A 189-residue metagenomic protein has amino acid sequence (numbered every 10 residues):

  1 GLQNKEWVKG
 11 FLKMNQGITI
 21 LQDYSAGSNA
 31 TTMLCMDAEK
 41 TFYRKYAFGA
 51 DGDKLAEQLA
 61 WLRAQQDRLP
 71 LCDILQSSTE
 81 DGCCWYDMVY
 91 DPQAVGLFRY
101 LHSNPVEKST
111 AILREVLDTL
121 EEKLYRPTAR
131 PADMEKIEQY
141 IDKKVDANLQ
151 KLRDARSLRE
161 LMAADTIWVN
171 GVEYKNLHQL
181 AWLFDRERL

Functional and structural regions predicted by a protein language model:
G1-D23: Juxta-kinase regulatory segment immediately upstream of eukaryotic protein kinase catalytic domains
L2-Q3, K40, V116: Regulatory and interdomain segments flanking nucleotide-handling catalytic cores in signaling/defense enzymes
Q22, S28-A60, L97-Y100: ATP-binding glycine-rich loop module of kinase domains
G27-A30, E80-C84: Short acidic/glycine-enriched loop/turn segments that link adjacent beta-strands
T32-C35, L75, Y86, V116-L117: C-terminal structured domain segments
L62-L69, A94-D165, N170-R188: Conserved kinase catalytic-core helix
Q66-E80: Conserved HxN/HPN-centered segment at the entrance to the catalytic loop of eukaryotic protein kinase-like domains
C83-V95: Conserved short submotifs of the Hanks-type protein kinase catalytic core that shape the nucleotide-binding pocket
